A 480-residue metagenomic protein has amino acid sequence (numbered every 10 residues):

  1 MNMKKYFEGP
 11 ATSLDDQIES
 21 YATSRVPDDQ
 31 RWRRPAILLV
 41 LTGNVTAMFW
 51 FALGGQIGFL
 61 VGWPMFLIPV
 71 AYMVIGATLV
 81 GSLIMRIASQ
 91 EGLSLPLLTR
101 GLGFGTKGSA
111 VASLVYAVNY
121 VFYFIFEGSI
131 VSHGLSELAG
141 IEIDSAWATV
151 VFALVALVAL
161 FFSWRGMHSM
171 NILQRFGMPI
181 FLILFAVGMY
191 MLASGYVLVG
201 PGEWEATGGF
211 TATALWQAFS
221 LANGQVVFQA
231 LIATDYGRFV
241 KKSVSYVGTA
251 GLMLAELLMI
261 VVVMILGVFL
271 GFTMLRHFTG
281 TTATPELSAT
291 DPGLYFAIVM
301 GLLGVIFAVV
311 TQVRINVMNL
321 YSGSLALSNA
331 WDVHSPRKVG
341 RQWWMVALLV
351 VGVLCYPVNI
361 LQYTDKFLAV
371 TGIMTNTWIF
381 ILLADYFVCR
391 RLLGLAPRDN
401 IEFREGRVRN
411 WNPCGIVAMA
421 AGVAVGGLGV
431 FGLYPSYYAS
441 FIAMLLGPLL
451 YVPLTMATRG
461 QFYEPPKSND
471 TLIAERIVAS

Functional and structural regions predicted by a protein language model:
M1-M65, G209, T213-S220, R238-G248 (+1 more regions): Membrane-interface "cap" regions at the ends of multi-pass membrane proteins
W32-F51, M189-G195, E205-L270, F296-N319 (+1 more regions): Hydrophobic, membrane-embedded alpha-helices of multi-pass small-molecule transporters
V40-L41, S113, G140-R165, P179-Y190 (+4 more regions): Transmembrane alpha-helical segments of multi-pass small-molecule transport proteins
A47-W50, Y72-L83, Y116-I125, I180-M191 (+4 more regions): Selective recognition of specific alpha-helical transmembrane segments in multi-pass small-molecule
V70-L102, V111-N119, I125, T455-E464: Juxtamembrane transmembrane-helix boundary signature
L97-G101, S129-W147, R238-K241, V317-V346 (+1 more regions): Helix-loop-helix connectors at the membrane interface of multi-pass transporters/channels
V150, L154-L192, G251-A255, F367-F380 (+1 more regions): Membrane-interface loop-to-helix entry segments
I379-L450, Q461-I473: C-terminal membrane-solvent junction of multi-pass transporters and transport-like membrane proteins
